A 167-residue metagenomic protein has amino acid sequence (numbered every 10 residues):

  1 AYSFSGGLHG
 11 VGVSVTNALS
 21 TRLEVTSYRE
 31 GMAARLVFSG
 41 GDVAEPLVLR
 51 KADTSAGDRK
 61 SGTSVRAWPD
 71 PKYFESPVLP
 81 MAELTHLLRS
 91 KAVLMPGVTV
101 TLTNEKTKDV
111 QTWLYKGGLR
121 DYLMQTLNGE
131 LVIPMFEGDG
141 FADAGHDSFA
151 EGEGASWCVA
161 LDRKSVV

Functional and structural regions predicted by a protein language model:
A1-N128: GHKL-type ATPase core
T101-V167: GHKL/Bergerat-fold ATPase module in large chromosome/replication-associated machines
